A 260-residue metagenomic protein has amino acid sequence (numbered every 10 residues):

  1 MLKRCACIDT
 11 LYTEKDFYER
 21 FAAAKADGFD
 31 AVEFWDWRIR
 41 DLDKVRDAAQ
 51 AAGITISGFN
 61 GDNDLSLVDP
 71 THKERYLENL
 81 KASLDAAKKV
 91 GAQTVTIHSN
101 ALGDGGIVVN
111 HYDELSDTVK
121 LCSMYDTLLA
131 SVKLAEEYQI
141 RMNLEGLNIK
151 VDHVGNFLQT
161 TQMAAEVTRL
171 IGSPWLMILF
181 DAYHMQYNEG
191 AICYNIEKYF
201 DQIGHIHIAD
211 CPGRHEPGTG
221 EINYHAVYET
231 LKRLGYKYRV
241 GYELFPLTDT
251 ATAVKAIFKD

Functional and structural regions predicted by a protein language model:
M1-D9, I56-S66, A101-Y112, I149-V151: N-terminal small/glycine-rich loop or linker at the start of catalytic domains across soluble metabolic enzymes
M1-G28, R38, G91-Q93, G106-V108 (+3 more regions): Histidine-acidic metal/acid-base catalytic patches
F21-W35, N60-L65: N-terminal substrate-binding region of glycoside hydrolase catalytic domains
E33, G58, T96, N143 (+2 more regions): Conserved beta-strand positions in the central sheet of alpha/beta enzyme cores
W37-I39, E74-R75: Aromatic- and glycine-enriched glycan-recognition loops and surfaces that form the carbohydrate-binding subsites
R38-A48: Active-site-adjacent beta->alpha loops and helix N-cap segments on the catalytic face of soluble alpha/beta enzymes
Q50, P70-M177: Active-site acidic/histidine proton-transfer and metal-coordination neighborhood in alpha/beta enzyme cores
